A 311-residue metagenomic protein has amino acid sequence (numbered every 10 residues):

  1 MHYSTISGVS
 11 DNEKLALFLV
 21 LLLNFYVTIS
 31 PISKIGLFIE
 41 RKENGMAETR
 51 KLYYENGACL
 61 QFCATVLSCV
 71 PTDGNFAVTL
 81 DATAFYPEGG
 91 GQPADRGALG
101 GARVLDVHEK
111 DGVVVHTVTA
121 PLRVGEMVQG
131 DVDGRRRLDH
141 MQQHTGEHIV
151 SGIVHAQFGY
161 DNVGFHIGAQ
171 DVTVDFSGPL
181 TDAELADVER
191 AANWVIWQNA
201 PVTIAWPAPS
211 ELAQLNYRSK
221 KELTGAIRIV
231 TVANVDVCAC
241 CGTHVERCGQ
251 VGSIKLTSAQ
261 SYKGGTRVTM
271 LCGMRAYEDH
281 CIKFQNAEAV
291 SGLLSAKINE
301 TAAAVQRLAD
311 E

Functional and structural regions predicted by a protein language model:
H2, S10-D11, F25, L52: Intrinsically disordered, low-complexity N-terminal regions enriched in serine/proline/glycine with scattered basic
H2-T5, L23-F38: Short, positively charged and aromatic/hydrophobic N-terminal segments
V9-A16, V20, V27, E40-E43: Acidic, Ala/Val/Gly-enriched low-complexity intrinsically disordered segments
K14-L22, G36, K51, V66: Acidic/proline-rich low-complexity IDRs
L17, N24, K34-L37, A84 (+1 more regions): Intrinsic disorder/low-structure terminal segments
G45-E311: A glycine- and charged-residue-rich anion-binding loop/surface
